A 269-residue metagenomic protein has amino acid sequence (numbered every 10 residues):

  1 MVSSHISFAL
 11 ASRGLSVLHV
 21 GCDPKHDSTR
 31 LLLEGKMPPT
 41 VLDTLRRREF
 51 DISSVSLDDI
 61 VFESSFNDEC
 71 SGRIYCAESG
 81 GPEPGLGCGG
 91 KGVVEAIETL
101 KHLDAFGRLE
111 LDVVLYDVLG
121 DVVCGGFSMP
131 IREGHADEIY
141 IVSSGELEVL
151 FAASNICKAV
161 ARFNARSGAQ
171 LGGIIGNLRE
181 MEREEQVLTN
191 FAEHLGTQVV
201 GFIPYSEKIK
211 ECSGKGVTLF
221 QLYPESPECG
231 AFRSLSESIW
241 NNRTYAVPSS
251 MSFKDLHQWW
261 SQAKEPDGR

Functional and structural regions predicted by a protein language model:
M1-H5: Phosphate-binding Walker
I6-Y75: N-terminal phosphate/diphosphate-binding loop that engages ATP/GTP or pyrophosphate donors across diverse enzyme folds
S12, H102-V113, V118-Y205, I209-E211: Conserved catalytic-core segment of NTP-binding enzymes
P24-H26, G81, G120, E180: Short, glycine/acidic-enriched loop or turn micro-motifs at the edges of active sites
S28, A77, A96, D117 (+3 more regions): Residue-level signature of catalytic and energy-coupling elements of molecular machines, predominantly ATP/GTP-dependent
G81-K91, L147-E148: Flexible beta-alpha connector loops of hexameric P-loop NTPases
E83, G92, I97-R108: Hydrophobic alpha-helical segments and helix pairs
A161-R269: C-terminal lobe/tail of nucleotide-utilizing enzymes
